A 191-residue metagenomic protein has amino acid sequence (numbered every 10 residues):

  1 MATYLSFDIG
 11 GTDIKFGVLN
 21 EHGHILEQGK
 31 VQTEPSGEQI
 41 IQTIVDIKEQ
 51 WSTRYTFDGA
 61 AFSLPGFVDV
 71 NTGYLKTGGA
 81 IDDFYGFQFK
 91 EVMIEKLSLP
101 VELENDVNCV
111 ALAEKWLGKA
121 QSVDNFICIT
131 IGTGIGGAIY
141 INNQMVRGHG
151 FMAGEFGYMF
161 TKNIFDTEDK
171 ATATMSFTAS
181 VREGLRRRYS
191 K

Functional and structural regions predicted by a protein language model:
Y4-L64: Conserved phosphate-binding loops in N-terminal lobes of ATP-dependent enzymes of the actin/Hsp70/sugar-kinase
S6, A61, A111, G137-A138: Small-residue (primarily alanine) positions within well-ordered alpha-helices, especially packing/interaction faces
D8, D106, G132: Active-site glycine-centered loops adjacent to acidic/histidine catalytic or metal-binding residues that shape
G17-N20, K30, S36-I40, E102 (+1 more regions): Glycine/GP-enriched mid-protein hinge/lid loop-to-helix segment characteristic of carbohydrate kinases
I25, L75, M145-V146: Hydrophobic "anchor" residues
Q28, N71-K76, A171-T172: Short acidic, glycine/proline-rich loop/turn micro-motifs
E38-V45, E49, G59-A60, D69-N125: Glycine-rich phosphate-binding loop and adjoining helix at the ATP-binding site of ATP-dependent phosphoryl-transfer
P65-V68, G132-G134: Short glycine-rich anion-binding loops that position phosphate/pyrophosphate groups of nucleotides and phosphorylated
